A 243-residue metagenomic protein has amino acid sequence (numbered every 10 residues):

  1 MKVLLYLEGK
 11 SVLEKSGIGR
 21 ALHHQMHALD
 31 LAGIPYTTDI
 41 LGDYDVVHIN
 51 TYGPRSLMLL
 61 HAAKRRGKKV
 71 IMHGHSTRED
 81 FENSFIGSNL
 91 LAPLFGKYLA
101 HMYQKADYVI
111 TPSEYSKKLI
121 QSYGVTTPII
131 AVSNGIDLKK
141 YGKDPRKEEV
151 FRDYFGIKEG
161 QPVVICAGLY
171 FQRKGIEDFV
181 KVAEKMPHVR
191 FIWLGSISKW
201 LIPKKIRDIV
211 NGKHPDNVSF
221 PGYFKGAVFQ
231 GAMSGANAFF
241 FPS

Functional and structural regions predicted by a protein language model:
T37, P215-A232: Conserved active-site histidine-acidic residue motif and adjacent donor-binding/catalytic loop of glycosyltransferases
V46-H48, A62-F81, I110, A131: Active-site proximal beta-strand in glycosyltransferases
R65, L90-V109: Membrane-proximal helix-turn-helix segments that form the acceptor-binding/catalytic region of lipid-linked
D107, G231-S243: Acidic donor-binding loop of glycosyltransferase active sites
Y115, G135: Carbohydrate-associated surface elements
Q121, I136-D153, G160-Q161: Acidic anion/phosphate-binding donor-loop and adjacent secondary structure in glycosyltransferase catalytic cores
K158-K174, V180-E184, I192: Conserved donor-binding/catalytic core segment of Leloir-type glycosyltransferases
A167, R190-I206, G222: Glycosyltransferase donor-sugar binding loop
